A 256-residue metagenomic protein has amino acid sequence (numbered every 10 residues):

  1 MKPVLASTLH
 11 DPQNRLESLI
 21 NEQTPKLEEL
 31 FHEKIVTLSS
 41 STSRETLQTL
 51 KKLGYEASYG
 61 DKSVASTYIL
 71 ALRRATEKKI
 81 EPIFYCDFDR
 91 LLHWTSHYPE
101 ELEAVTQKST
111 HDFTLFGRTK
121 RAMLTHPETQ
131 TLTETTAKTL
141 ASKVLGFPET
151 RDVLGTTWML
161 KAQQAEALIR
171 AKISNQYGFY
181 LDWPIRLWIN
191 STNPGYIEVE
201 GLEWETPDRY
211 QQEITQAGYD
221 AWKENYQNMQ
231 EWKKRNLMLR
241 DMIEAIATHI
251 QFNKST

Functional and structural regions predicted by a protein language model:
H10-E29, T42: Short, well-formed alpha-helical segments that are part of the catalytic scaffolds of diverse glycosyltransferases
K51-S66: Conserved donor nucleotide-binding strand/loop of the catalytic core
I69-P82: Active-site nucleotide-sugar/metal-binding loop of Leloir-type enzymes
I80-H93: Short beta-strand-to-loop acidic/aromatic patch adjacent to the donor-nucleotide binding site
L91-M123: Conserved donor-nucleotide/metal-binding helix-loop-beta segment in metal-dependent transferases, i.e., the alpha-helix
T110-D152, A165: Short, flexible, basic/aromatic active-site loop/helix in glycosyltransferases
A122, S142-Y177, R186-N190: Aromatic-glycine-rich donor-binding/catalytic loop that engages nucleotide-sugar donors across glycosyltransferases
Y177, L181-T256: C-terminal catalytic/acceptor-binding lobe
